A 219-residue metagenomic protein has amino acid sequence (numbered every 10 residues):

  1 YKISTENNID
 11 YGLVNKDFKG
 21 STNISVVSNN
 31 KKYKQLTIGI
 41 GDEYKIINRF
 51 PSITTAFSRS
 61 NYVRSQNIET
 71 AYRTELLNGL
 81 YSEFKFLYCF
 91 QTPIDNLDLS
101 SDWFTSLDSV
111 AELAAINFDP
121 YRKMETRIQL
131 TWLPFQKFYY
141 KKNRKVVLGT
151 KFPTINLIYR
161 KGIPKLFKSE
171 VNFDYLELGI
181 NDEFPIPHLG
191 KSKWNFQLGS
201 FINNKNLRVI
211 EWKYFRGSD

Functional and structural regions predicted by a protein language model:
Y1, I9, T22-S28, I40 (+4 more regions): Residues on the lipid-exposed face of transmembrane beta-strands in outer-membrane beta-barrel proteins
Y1-D10, D42-K45, Q136-D182: Surface-exposed extracellular loop regions of Gram-negative outer-membrane beta-barrel proteins
K2-T5, N30-L36, N78-S82, T92 (+3 more regions): Repeated loop/turn-to-beta-strand initiation elements of outer-membrane beta-barrel proteins
I3-N7, K34-I38, S82-F84, I128 (+3 more regions): Transmembrane beta-strands of outer-membrane beta-barrel proteins
E6-G12, V27, G39-E43, K85-Q91 (+4 more regions): Outer-membrane beta-barrel pore domains and translocons
V14-F18, K45-R49, Q91-L97, K137-K141 (+2 more regions): Outer-membrane beta-barrel proteins
K16-G20, Y62-I68, P120-T126, N172-L176: Residues that define the transmembrane beta-barrel architecture of outer-membrane proteins
L36-G41, P51-N61, I116, I158-D219: C-terminal outer-membrane beta-barrel translocator/porin domains of Gram-negative envelope proteins and their
